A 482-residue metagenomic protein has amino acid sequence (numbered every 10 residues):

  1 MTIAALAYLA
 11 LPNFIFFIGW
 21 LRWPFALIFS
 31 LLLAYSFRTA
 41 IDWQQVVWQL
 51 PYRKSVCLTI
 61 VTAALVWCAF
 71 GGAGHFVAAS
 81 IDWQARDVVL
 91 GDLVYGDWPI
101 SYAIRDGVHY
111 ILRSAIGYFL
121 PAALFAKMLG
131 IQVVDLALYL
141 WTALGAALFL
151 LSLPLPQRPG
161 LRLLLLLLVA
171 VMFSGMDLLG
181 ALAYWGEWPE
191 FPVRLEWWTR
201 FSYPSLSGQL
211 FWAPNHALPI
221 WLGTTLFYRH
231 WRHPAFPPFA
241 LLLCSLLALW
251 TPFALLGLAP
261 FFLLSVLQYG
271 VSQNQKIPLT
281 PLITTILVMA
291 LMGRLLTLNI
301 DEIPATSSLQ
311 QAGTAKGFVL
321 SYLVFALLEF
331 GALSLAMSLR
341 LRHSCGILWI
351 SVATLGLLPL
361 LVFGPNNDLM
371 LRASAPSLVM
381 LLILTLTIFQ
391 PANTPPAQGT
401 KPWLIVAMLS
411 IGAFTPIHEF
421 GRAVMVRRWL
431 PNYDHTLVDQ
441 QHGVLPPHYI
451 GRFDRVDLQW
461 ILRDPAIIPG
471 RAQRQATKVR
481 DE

Functional and structural regions predicted by a protein language model:
M1-A4, V46-L58, G160-L163, A235-A240 (+3 more regions): Membrane-interfacial loop-to-transmembrane alpha-helix junctions, especially the N-terminal start
M1-K54, A183: Membrane-embedded, hydrophobic transmembrane alpha-helices
L9-I15, L32-R38, R53-I81, G145-L151 (+3 more regions): Transmembrane signal-anchor helices characteristic of membrane glycosylation enzymes that use polyprenol
A10-N13, S207-G208, T224-H230, P237-L263: Membrane-interface alpha helices of multi-pass inner-membrane proteins
L27-I28, D368-P391: Hydrophobic/aromatic-rich transmembrane helices and adjacent perimembrane loops
C68-A85, L90-D92, S174-W188, P214 (+4 more regions): Transmembrane catalytic cores of multi-pass membrane glycosyltransferases and polysaccharide-assembly enzymes
F70-L222: Active-site lumenal/periplasmic loops and adjacent helix-entry segments of GT-C-fold, multi-pass membrane
Q84-G96, G421-E482: Membrane-interface segments at or immediately adjacent to transmembrane helices that form the boundary between
